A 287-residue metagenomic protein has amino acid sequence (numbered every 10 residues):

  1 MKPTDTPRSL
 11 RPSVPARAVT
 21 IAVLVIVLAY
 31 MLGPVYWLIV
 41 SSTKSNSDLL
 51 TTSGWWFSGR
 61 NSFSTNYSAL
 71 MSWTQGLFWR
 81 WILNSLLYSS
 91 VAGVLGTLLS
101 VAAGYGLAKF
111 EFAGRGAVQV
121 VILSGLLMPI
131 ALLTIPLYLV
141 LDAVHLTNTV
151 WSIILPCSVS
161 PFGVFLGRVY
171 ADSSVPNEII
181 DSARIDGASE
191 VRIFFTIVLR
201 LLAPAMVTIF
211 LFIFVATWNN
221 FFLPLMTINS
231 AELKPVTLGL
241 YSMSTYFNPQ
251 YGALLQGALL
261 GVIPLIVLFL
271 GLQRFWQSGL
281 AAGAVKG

Functional and structural regions predicted by a protein language model:
M1-S13: Short, Lys/Arg-rich, polar N-terminal cytosolic tail immediately upstream of the first transmembrane signal-anchor
A16-G287: A structural signal for multi-pass alpha-helical bundles of membrane permease subunits that mediate small-molecule
